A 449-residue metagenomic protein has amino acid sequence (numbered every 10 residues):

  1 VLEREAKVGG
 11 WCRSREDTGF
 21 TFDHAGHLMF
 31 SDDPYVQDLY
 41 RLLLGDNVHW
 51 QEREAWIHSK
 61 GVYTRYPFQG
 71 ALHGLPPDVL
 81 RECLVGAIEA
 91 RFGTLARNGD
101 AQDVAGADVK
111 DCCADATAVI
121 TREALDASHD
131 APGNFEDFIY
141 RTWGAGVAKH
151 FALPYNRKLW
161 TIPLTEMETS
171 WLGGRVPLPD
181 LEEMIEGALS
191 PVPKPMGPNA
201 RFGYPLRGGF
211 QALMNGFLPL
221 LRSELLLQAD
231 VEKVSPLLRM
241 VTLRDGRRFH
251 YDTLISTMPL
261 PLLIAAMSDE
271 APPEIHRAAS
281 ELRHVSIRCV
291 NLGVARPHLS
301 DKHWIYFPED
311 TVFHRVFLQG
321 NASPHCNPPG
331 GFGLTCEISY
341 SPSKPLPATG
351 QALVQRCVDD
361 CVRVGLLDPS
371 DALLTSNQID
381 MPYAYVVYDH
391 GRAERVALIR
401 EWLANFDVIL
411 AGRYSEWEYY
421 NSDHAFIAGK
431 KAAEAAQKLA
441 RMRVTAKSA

Functional and structural regions predicted by a protein language model:
V1-E16: Glycine-rich FAD pyrophosphate-binding loop
T18-D115, V119-A124: Dinucleotide-binding Rossmann-like beta1-alpha1 core, especially the glycine-rich loop that anchors the ADP
H73, V79-I88, F92, A96-R239 (+2 more regions): Active-site/ligand-binding neighborhood in enzyme catalytic cores
D230-L366, A393, L398-W402, T445 (+1 more regions): Mid-domain catalytic core of redox enzymes that form a hydrophobic substrate pocket/lid adjacent to a catalytic redox
I287, D368-D380: A short coil-to-beta-strand element that immediately follows conserved catalytic motifs
P324-P328, M381-L410, Y414-W417: FAD-binding beta-loop-beta segment adjacent to the flavin cofactor pocket
Q378-D380, Q437-A449: Active-site-proximal substrate-binding core of FAD-dependent oxidoreductases
Y414-A436, A440: A conserved FAD-binding loop/helix module that cradles the flavin
